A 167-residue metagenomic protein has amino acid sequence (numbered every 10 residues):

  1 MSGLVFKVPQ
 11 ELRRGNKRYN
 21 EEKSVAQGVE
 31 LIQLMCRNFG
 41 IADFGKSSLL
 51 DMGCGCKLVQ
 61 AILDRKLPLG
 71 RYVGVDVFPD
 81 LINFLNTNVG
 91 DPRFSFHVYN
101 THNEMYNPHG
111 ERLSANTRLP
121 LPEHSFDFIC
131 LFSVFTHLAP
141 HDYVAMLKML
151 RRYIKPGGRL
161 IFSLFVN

Functional and structural regions predicted by a protein language model:
K7-A42: Class I SAM-dependent methyltransferase Rossmann-like catalytic core, especially the SAM/SAH-binding loop
G45-G55: Conserved class I S-adenosyl-L-methionine
L58-S114: Class I SAM-dependent methyltransferase SAM/SAH-binding core
H102-N103, F165-N167: Short "lid" loop at the C-terminus of a central beta-strand within the Rossmann-like core of SAM-dependent
P108-I129: A short acidic, Gly/Pro-enriched loop at the edge of an enzyme's catalytic core that lines a small-molecule cofactor
L131-V134: A short beta-strand submotif of the Rossmann-like class I SAM-dependent methyltransferase core that lines
V144-P156: A short glycine-rich, Lys/Arg-flanked "PGG" loop and its adjoining helix->strand segment in the class I
G157-L164: Conserved beta-strand signature within the Rossmann-like core of class I S-adenosyl-L-methionine
